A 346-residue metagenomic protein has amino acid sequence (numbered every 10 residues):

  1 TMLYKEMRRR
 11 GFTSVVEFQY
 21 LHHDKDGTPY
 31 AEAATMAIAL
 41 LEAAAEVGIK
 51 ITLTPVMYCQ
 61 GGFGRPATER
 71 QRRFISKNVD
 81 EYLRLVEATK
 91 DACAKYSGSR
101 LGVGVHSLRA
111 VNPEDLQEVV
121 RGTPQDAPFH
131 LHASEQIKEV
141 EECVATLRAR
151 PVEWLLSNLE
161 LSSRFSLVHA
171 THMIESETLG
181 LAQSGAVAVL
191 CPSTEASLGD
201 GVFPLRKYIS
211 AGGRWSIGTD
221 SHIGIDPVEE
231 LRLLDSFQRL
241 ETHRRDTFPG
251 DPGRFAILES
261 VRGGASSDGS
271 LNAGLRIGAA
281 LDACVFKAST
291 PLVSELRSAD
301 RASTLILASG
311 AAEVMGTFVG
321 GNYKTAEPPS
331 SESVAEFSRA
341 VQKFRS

Functional and structural regions predicted by a protein language model:
T1-T28, T35, E332: Metal-associated gating/positioning segment near the N- to mid-region
G11, A44, V103, H132 (+8 more regions): Divalent metal-coordination and catalytic microenvironments
H23-T171: Metal-coordinating catalytic core of metallo-dependent amide/deamination hydrolases
G122-P128, E160-S163, G180-V189, S210-W215 (+1 more regions): Glycine-enriched alpha-helix->loop->beta-strand junction motifs that scaffold or abut catalytic
A133-A186, T194-K207, S221-E230: Catalytic core of soluble alpha/beta enzymes
S157-E160, R206-T290: His/Asp/Glu-enriched, well-ordered alpha-helical/loop segment that forms or immediately abuts the divalent-metal
A280-S331: C-terminal cap of metal-dependent C-N hydrolases
E327-S346: Intein/HINT protein-splicing elements and their conserved insertion hotspots or analogous self-processing inserts
